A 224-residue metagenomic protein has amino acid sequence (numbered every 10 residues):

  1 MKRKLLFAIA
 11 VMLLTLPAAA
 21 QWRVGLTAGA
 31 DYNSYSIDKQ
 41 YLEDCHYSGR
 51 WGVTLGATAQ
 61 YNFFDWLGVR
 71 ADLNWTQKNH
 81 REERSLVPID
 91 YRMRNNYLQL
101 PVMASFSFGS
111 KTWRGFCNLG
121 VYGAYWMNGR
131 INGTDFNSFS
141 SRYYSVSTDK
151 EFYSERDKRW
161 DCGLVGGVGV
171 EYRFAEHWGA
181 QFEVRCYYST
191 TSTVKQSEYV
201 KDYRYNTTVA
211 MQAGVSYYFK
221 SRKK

Functional and structural regions predicted by a protein language model:
K2-A8: Sec-dependent signal peptide recognition, specifically the positively charged N-region followed immediately by
A8-T15: Bacterial N-terminal signal peptides
L16-A20: Sec/Tat signal peptide C-region and signal peptidase I cleavage site
W22, A30-Y32, S36, Q60-S141 (+2 more regions): Gram-negative (and chloroplast) outer-membrane scaffold detector with strong preference for beta-barrel transmembrane
W22, G49-V53, R94-L98, W113 (+2 more regions): Residues that define the transmembrane beta-barrel architecture of outer-membrane proteins
Y32-L55, Y199-K201: Surface-exposed strand-loop-strand hairpins of Gram-negative outer-membrane beta-barrel proteins
Q40-C45, S85-R92, E151-R156, S197-Y203: Extracellular loop and loop/strand-boundary signature of outer-membrane beta-barrel proteins
R156, D161, G166, Y172-K224: Predominantly the C-terminal beta-signal and adjacent terminal strand-loop region of outer-membrane beta-barrel
